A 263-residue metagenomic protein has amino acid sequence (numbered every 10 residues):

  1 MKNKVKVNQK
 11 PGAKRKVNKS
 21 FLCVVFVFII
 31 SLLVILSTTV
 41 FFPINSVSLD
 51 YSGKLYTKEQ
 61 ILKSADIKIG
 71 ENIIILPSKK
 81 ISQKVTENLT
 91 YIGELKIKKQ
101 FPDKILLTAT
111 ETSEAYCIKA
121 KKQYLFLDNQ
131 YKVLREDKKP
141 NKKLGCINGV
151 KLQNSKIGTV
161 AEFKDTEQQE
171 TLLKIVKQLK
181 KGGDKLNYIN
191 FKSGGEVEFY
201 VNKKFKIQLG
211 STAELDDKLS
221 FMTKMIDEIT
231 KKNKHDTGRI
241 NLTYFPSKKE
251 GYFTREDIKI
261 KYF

Functional and structural regions predicted by a protein language model:
M1-P43, S52-L55, S193-F263: N-terminal positively charged amphipathic segments used for targeting/anchoring
K16-F26, V34, F42, S46-K54 (+3 more regions): Periplasmic polypeptide-binding modules associated with outer-membrane biogenesis and secretion
F42-I44, Y56, T90, Q100-K104 (+6 more regions): Extracytoplasmic
V47, L95-I97, I147-V150, I189 (+1 more regions): Generic beta-strand hydrophobic packing signal
D50-T90, K143-Q169, G210, D216-D217 (+1 more regions): Periplasmic/extracytosolic POTRA-like scaffold domains at the N-termini of outer-membrane and outer-envelope
S52-K54, Q100-P102, T110-E114, N129-K132 (+6 more regions): Solvent-exposed coil/turn segments that connect beta secondary-structure elements in extracytoplasmic/periplasmic
E87-G93, K177-K185, T230-D236: Short secondary-structure junctions
T108-Y188: Extracytoplasmic segments of membrane-associated envelope/inner-membrane machinery
